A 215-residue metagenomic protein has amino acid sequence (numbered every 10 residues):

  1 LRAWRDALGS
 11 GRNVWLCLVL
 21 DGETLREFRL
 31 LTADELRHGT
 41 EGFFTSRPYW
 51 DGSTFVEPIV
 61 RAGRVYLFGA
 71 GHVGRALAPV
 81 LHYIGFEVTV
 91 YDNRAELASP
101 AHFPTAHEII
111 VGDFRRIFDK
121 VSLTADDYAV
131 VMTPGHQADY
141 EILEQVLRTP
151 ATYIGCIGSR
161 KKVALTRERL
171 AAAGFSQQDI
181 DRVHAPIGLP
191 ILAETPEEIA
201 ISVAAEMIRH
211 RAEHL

Functional and structural regions predicted by a protein language model:
L1-N93, L97, A101-I110, T124-Y128 (+2 more regions): Segments forming oxygen-rich coordination pockets for charged ligands
G63, F68, M132-T133, C156-I157 (+1 more regions): Thr-Gly-centered strand-to-loop micro-motif
A78-P79, Y140, E144: Alpha-helical segments flanking ligand/cofactor-binding loops in enzyme cores
F86, A151, F175: Short phosphate-binding/catalytic loops that engage adenosine nucleotides
Y91, Y128, T133-P134, E144-R169: ADP-ribose/adenylate-binding Rossmann-like module
R115-A125: Short amphipathic alpha-helix with an adjacent loop that forms part of the alpha/beta core around
H136-A138: Beta-loop-alpha module in the N-terminal Rossmann-like domain of NAD(P)-dependent dehydrogenases, especially those
C156-L215: Adenosine-phosphate binding glycine-rich loop
